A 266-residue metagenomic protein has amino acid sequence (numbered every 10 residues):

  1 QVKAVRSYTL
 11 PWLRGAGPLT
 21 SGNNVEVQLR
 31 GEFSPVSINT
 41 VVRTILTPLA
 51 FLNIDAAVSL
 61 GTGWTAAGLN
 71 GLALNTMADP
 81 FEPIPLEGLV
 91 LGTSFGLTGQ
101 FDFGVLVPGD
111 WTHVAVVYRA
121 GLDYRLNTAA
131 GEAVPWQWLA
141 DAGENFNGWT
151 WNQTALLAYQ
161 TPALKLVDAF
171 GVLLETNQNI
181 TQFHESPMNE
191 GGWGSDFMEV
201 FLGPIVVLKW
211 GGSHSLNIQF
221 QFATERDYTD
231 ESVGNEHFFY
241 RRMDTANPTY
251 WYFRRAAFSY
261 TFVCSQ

Functional and structural regions predicted by a protein language model:
Q1, G22-P35, N39-V42, I54-V58 (+2 more regions): Transmembrane beta-strand segments that form the barrel wall of outer-membrane beta-barrel proteins
Q1-R6, N23, V36-T40, A50 (+8 more regions): Residues that define the transmembrane beta-barrel architecture of outer-membrane proteins
V2-L10, V42-P48, F95-V105, A120-L122 (+3 more regions): Residues on the lipid-exposed face of transmembrane beta-strands in outer-membrane beta-barrel proteins
R6-W12, G31-P35, P48, V58-W64 (+6 more regions): Transmembrane beta-strands of outer-membrane beta-barrel pores
W12-P18, A50-I54, V105-A115, P162-G171 (+2 more regions): Repeated loop/turn-to-beta-strand initiation elements of outer-membrane beta-barrel proteins
Q28-R30, P80-L86, V134-N145, Q182-G194 (+1 more regions): Extracellular loop and loop/strand-boundary signature of outer-membrane beta-barrel proteins
N39-V42, A57, A66-A73, N127-Q137 (+2 more regions): Outer-membrane beta-barrel translocator domains and adjoining extracellular loop/strand segments of Gram-negative
F95-G96, H237-Q266: Outer-membrane beta-barrel "beta-signal"
